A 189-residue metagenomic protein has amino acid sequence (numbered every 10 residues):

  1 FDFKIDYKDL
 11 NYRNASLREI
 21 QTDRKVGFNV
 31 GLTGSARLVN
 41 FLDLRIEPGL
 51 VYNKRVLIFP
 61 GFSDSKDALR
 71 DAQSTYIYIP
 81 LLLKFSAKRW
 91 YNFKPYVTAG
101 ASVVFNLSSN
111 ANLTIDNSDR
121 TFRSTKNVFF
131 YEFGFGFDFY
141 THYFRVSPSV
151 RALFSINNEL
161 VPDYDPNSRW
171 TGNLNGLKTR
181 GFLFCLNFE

Functional and structural regions predicted by a protein language model:
F1, V104, L153-S155: Short, solvent-exposed loop/turn segments at secondary-structure junctions
F1-G27, E189: Short glycine/proline- and aromatic-enriched beta-strand/turn motifs that initiate or cap beta-hairpins
F3, T33-A111, R180-E189: Gram-negative (and chloroplast) outer-membrane scaffold detector with strong preference for beta-barrel transmembrane
Y7-A15, V56-K66, S109-S118, P162-P166: Flexible, solvent-exposed coil segments and beta strand-coil junctions, predominantly the extracellular/periplasmic
A15-I20, D64-D71, N117-R123, S168-L174: Extracellular loop and loop/strand-boundary signature of outer-membrane beta-barrel proteins
R24-F28, Q73-I79, F93, T125-Y131 (+1 more regions): Residues that define the transmembrane beta-barrel architecture of outer-membrane proteins
G31, G134-F135: Short, hydrophobic/aromatic alpha-helical segments in well-folded domains
R123-V128, G136-E189: Predominantly the C-terminal beta-signal and adjacent terminal strand-loop region of outer-membrane beta-barrel
